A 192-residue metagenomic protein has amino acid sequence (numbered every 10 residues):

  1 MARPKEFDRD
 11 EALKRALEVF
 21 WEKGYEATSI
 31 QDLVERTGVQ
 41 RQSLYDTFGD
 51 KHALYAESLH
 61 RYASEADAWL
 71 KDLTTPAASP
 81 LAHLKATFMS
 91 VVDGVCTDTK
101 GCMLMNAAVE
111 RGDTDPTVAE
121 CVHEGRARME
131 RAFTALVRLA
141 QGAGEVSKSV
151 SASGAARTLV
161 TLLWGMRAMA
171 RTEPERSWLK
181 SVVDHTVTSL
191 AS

Functional and structural regions predicted by a protein language model:
M1-F7, S149: N-terminal intrinsically disordered/low-complexity leader segments
E11, R15, V19-A53, E57: Helix-turn-helix
E57, L70-K100, A152-L159: Hydrophobic alpha-helical connector segments
H60-A66: Short, basic, alpha-helical segments at the C-terminal edge of helix-turn-helix-like DNA-binding modules
H83, C96-A119: Amphipathic alpha-helical segments used for helix-helix packing
A86-S90, G94, A127-L139, A143 (+2 more regions): C-terminal peripheral helix-coil segments that are non-catalytic and often amphipathic
L163: Cytochrome P450 catalytic-core helices
